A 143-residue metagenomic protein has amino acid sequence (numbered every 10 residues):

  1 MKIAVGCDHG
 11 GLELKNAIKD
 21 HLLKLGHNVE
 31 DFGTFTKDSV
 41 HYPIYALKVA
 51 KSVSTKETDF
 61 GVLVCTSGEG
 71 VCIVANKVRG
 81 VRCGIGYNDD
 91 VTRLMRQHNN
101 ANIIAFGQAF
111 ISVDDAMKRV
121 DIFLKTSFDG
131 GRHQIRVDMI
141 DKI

Functional and structural regions predicted by a protein language model:
M1-K2, L23, V49, T58: SAM-dependent methyltransferases
A4-G6, G10-G11, D89-I143: C-terminal binding/interaction regions
A4-K24: Glycine-rich phosphate/diphosphate-binding loop of Rossmann-like nucleotide-binding domains
G6, F32, V64-C65, G86 (+1 more regions): Structural motif
D20-V29, G80: Short helix-loop-beta junction
N28-S39: A short beta-strand-loop structural module common to alpha/beta enzyme folds
Y45-I85: Helix-adjacent hinge/juxtasegments
